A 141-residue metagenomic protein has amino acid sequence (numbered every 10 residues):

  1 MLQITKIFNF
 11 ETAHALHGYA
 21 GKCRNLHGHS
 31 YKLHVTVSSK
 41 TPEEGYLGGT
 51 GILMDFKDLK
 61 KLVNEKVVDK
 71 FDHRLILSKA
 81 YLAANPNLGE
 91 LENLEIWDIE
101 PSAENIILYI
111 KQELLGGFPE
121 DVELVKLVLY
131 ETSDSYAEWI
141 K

Functional and structural regions predicted by a protein language model:
M1-K141: Charge-rich, low-complexity N-terminal segments
